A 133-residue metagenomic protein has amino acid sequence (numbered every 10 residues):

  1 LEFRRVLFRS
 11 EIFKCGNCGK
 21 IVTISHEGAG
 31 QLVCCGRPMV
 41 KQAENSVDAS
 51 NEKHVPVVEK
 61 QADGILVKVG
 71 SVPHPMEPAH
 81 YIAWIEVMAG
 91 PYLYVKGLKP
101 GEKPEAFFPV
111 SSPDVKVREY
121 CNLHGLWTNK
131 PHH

Functional and structural regions predicted by a protein language model:
L1-L7: Short, small-residue-biased leader/transition segments that mark boundaries at the very start of proteins
I12, Q31, R118: Residues immediately within or flanking Cys/His clusters that coordinate Zn2+ in small zinc-binding modules
C15-C18, C34, C121: Short cysteine-rich clusters marking metal-coordination/redox-active sites
G28-M39: Cysteine-rich micro-motifs
K68-V69, P104-S112: Exposed aromatic-hydrophobic patches
V69-E77: Short amphipathic, basic-aromatic surface patches that mediate peripheral association with negatively charged
D114-L123: Short, aromatic- and glycine-rich surface loops/edge beta-strands on solvent-exposed regions
G125-H133: Edge beta-strands of extracellular beta-sandwich domains
